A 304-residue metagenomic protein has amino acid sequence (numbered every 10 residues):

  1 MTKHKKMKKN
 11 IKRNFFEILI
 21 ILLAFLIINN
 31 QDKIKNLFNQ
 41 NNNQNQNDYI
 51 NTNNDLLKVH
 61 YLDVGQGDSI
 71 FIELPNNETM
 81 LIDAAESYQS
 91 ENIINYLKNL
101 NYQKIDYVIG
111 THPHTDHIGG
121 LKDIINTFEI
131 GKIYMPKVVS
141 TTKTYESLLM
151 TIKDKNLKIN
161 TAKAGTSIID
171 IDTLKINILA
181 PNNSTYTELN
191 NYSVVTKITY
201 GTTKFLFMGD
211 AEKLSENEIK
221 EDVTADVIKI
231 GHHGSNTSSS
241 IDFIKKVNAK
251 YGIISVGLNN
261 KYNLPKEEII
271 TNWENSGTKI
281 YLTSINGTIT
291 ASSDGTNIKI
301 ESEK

Functional and structural regions predicted by a protein language model:
T2-K304: Non-globular, low-confidence helical/coil segments that flank catalytic cores
